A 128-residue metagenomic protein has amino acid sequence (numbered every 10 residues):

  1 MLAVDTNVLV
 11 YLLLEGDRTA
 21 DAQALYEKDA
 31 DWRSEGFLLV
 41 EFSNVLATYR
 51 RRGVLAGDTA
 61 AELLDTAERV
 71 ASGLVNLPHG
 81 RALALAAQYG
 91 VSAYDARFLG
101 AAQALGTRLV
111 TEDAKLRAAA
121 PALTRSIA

Functional and structural regions predicted by a protein language model:
M1, L99-A128: Acidic, PIN/NYN-like endoribonuclease modules and their adjacent C-terminal/linker elements
M1-F37, Y49-A61: Short, well-structured N-terminal submotif of metal-dependent ribonuclease cores
V4-D5, L14, R33-G36, G90-S92 (+2 more regions): Histidine- and aromatic-rich ligand-binding microenvironments
V8-L9, L38, R81, F98 (+1 more regions): Alpha-helix capping/helix-boundary segments
D21, E41, A118-A119: Phosphate- and divalent-cation-binding pockets in alpha/beta enzyme and binding domains that engage nucleotide-derived
E41-L46, L63-T66, R81: A general alpha-helix detector
N44-R51, A104: Short glycine/serine- and small hydrophobic-enriched flexible loop segments
D65, R69-E112: Active-site neighborhoods of divalent-metal-dependent phosphate/nucleic-acid chemistry enzymes
